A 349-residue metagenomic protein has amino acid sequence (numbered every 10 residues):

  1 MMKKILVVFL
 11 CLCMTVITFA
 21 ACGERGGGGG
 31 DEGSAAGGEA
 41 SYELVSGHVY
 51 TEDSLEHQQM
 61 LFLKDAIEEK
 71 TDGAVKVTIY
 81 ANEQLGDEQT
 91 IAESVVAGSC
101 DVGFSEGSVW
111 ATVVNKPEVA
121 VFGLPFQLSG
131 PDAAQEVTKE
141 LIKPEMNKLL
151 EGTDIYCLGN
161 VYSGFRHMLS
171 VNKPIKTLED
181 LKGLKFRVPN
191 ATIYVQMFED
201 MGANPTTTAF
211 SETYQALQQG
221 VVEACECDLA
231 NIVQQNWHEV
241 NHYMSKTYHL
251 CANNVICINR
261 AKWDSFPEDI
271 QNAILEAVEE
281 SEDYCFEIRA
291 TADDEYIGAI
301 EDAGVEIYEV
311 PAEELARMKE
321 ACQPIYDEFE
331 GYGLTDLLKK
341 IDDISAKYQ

Functional and structural regions predicted by a protein language model:
M1-V8: Positively charged n-region of N-terminal signal peptides that target proteins for export
L12-C13: Repetitive helical segments and hydrophobic/amphipathic motifs
T18-A21: C-terminal motif of bacterial Sec signal peptides marking the signal peptidase cleavage site
G23-D132, E151-Q349: N-terminal secretory/targeting leader peptides
S129-N147: A gly/proline- and charged-residue-enriched helix-loop-helix capping module
